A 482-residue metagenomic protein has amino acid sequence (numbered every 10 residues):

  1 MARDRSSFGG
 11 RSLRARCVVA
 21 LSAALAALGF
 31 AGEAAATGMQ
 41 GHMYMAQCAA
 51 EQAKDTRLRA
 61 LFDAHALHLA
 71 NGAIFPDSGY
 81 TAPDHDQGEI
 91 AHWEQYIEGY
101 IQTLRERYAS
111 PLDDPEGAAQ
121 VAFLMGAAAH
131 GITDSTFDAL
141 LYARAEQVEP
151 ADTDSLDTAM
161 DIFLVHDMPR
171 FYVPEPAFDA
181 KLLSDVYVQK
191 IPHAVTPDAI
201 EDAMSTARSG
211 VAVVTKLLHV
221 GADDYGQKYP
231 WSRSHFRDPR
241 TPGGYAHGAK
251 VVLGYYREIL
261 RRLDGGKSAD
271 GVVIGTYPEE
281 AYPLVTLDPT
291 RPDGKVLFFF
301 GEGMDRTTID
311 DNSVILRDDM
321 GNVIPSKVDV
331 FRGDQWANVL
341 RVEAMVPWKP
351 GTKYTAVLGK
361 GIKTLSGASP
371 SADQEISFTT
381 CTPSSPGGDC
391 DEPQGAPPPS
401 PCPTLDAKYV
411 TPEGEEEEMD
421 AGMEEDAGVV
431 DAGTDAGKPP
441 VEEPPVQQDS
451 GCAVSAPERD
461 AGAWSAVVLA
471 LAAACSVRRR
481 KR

Functional and structural regions predicted by a protein language model:
M1-R14: N-terminal secretory signal peptides that target proteins for export/translocation
V18-G29, V468-A473: Bacterial N-terminal signal peptides
G32-A127, S135-A194, T206-H235, P239 (+4 more regions): N-terminal, motif-rich segments that launch catalysis or mediate targeting to/interaction with membranes, typified by
D264-D319, P350-G359, A372-E415: N-terminal non-catalytic regions of secreted/periplasmic and cell-surface proteins
T364-Q374: Beta-sandwich strand segments
C402-S455: C-terminal low-complexity, Ser/Thr- and acidic/Pro-rich disordered "stalk" regions positioned immediately N-terminal
A453-A466: Juxtamembrane/start-of-transmembrane alpha-helix segments at the extracytoplasmic/lumenal side of membrane anchors
A463-R479: A cross-kingdom C-terminal cell-surface attachment/processing module
